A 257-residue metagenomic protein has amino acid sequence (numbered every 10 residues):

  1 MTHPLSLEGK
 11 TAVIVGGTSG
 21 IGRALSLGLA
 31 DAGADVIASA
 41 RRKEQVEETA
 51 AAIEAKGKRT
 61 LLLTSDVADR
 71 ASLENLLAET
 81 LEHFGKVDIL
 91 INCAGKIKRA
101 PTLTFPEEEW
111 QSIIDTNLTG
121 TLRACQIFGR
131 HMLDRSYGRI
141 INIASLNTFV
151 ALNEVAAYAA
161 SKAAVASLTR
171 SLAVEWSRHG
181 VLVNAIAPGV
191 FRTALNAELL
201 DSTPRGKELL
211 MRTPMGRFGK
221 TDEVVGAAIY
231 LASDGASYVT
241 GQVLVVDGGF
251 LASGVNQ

Functional and structural regions predicted by a protein language model:
T2-H3, V150, I229, T240-Q257: Short C-terminal tail/terminal secondary-structure segment of NAD(P)H-dependent dehydrogenase/reductase domains
T11, T18-S19: Conserved glycine-rich cofactor-binding loop
A100-L103, V150-A156, R178-H179, G216 (+1 more regions): Active-site loop immediately N-terminal to the catalytic Tyr-X3-Lys motif of short-chain dehydrogenase/reductase
P101-T102, E109-I114, I140, L209: Substrate-binding pocket helix/loop in short-chain dehydrogenase/reductase
C125, S161, T169: Active-site helix of classical SDR
R130, V174-R178, S237: Alpha-helical segment proximal to the catalytic Tyr-Lys
S145: Residue(s) in the substrate-gating loop at a strand-loop-helix junction that position the organic substrate next
